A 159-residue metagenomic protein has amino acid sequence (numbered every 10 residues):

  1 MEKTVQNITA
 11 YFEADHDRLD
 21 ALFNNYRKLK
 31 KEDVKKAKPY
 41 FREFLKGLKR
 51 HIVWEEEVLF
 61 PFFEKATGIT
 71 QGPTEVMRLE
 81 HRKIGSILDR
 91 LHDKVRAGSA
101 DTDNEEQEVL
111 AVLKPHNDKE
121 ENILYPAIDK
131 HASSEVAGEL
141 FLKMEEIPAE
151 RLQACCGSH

Functional and structural regions predicted by a protein language model:
M1-H159: Small-residue-biased structural context
